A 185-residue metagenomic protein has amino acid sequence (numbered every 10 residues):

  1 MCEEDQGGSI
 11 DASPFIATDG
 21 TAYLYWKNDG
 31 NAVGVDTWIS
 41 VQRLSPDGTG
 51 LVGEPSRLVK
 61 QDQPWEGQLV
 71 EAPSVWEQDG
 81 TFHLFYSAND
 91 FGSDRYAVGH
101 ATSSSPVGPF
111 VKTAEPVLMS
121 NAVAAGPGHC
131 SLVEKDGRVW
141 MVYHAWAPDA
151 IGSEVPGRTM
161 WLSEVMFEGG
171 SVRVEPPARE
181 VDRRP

Functional and structural regions predicted by a protein language model:
M1-P185: Carbohydrate-active catalytic/glycan-binding domains of CAZyme proteins, especially the secreted or lumenal ectodomains
